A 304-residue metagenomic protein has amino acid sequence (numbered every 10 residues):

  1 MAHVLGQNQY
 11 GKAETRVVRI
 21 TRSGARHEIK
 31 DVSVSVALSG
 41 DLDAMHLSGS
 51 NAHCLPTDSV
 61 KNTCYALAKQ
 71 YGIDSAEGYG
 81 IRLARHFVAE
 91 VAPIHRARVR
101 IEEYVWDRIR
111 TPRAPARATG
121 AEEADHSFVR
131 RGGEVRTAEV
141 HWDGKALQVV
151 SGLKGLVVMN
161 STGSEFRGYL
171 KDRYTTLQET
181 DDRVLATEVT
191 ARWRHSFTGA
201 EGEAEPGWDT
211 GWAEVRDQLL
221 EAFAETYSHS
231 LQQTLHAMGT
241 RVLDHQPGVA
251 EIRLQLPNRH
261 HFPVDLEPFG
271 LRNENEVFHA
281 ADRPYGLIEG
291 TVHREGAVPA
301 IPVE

Functional and structural regions predicted by a protein language model:
M1-E304: N-terminal intrinsically disordered, cationic/polar leader segments that include organellar targeting peptides
